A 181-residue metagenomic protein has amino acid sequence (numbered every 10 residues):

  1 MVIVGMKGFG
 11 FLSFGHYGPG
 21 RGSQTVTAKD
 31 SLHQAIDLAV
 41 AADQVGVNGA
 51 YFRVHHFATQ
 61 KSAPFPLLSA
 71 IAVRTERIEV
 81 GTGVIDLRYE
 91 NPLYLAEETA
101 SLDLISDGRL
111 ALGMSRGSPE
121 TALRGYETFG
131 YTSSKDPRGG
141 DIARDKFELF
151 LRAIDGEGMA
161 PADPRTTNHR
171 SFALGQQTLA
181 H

Functional and structural regions predicted by a protein language model:
M1-I78: N-terminal beta1-alpha1-beta2 module of alpha/beta enzyme domains
K7-A28, Y89-G158: Flexible, glycine-rich active-site loops centered on histidine and acidic residues that chelate a metal or position
F9-S13, A50-F52, E79-G83, L110-M114 (+1 more regions): Hydrophobic faces of well-ordered beta-strands that scaffold small-molecule active sites in alpha/beta enzyme cores
H33-I36, V40, Q44, S69 (+5 more regions): Amphipathic, non-transmembrane alpha-helical secondary structure
A41-N48, T75, K146-L149, A153-M159: A structural motif corresponding to the C-terminal end of an alpha-helix and its immediate exit/capping segment
T59, E120-L123, A180-H181: Short catalytic/ligand-binding loop motif for oxyanion handling, primarily in non-cytosolic enzymes, centered on
T59-Q60, T82-E90: Active-site nucleophile and cofactor-binding loops and adjacent substrate-binding regions of central metabolic enzymes
R165-H181: Loop-centered beta-sheet repeat module
